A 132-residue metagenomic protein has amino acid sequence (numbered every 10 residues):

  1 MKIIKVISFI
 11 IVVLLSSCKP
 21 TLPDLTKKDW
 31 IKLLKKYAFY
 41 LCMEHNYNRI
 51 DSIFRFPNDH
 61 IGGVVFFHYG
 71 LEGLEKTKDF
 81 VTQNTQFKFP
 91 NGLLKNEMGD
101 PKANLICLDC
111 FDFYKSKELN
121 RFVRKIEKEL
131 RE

Functional and structural regions predicted by a protein language model:
M1-W30: Bacterial Sec-dependent N-terminal signal peptides
S8-I11, N46, P57, V65: A ubiquitous, low-specificity "background" feature that marks scattered single residues across proteins without
S16, Y40, L105-L108: Secreted/extracellular small peptides and ectodomain modules produced from precursors
P20-N58: N-terminal secretory signal peptides
P57-E132: Compact alpha-helical subdomains of small soluble proteins
